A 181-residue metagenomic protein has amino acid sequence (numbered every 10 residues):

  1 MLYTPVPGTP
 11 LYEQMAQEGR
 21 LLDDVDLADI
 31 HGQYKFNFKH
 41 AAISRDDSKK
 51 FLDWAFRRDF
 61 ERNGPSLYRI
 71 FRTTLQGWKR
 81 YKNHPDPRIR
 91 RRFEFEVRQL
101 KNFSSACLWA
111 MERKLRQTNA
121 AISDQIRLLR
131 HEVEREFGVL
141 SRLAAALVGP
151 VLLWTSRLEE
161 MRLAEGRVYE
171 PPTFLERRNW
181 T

Functional and structural regions predicted by a protein language model:
M1-P10: Short, solvent-exposed turn/loop segments enriched in Gly/Ser/Thr/Pro and often Arg
T9-L22: Short acidic/His-enriched helical or mixed secondary-structure segments at domain edges of catalytic enzymes and some
Y12, D24-T181: Radical SAM enzyme core and accessory elements
